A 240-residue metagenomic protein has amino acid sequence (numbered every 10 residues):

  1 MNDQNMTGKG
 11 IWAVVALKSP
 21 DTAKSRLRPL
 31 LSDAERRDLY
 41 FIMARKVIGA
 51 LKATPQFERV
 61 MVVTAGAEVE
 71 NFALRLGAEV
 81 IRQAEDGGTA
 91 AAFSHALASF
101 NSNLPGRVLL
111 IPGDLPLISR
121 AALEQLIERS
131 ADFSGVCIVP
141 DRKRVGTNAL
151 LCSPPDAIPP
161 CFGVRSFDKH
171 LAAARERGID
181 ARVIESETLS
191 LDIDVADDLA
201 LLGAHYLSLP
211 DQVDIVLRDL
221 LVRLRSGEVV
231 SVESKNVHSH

Functional and structural regions predicted by a protein language model:
M1-L27: N-terminal nucleotide-binding beta1-loop-alpha1 segment
Y40-Q56: A short, N-terminal amphipathic alpha-helix
Q56-E79: Acidic donor-binding segment of Leloir-type glycosyltransferases
F72-R107: Short phosphate-binding loop-to-helix
P112-P116: The conserved acidic donor/metal-binding loop of glycosyltransferases
I118-K143: Conserved donor-nucleotide/metal-binding helix-loop-beta segment in metal-dependent transferases, i.e., the alpha-helix
C152-A174: Short, glycine-/small-residue-rich phosphate/pyrophosphate-handling segment
A173-H240: Conserved alpha/beta core of the MobA/IspD/sugar-nucleotide pyrophosphorylase nucleotidyltransferase superfamily
